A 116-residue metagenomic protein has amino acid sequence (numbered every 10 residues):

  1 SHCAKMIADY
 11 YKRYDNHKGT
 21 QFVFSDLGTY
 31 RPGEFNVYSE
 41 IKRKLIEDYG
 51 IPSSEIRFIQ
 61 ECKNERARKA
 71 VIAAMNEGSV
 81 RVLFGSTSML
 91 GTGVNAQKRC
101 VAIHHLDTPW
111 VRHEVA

Functional and structural regions predicted by a protein language model:
S1-S25: Conserved interdomain hinge at the start of the Helicase C-terminal
Y10-Y11, D26-R31, K63-N64, S88-G91 (+1 more regions): Short, solvent-exposed loop/turn segments at secondary-structure junctions
R13-N16, A74-G78, N95-A96: Conserved catalytic network of the ASCE P-loop NTPase/AAA+ motor domain
L27-Q60: Conserved helicase motor "Helicase C" RecA-like lobe of SF1/SF2 P-loop NTPases
G33-I41, A67, V71, A96 (+1 more regions): Residues at alpha-helix caps and immediate loop-helix transition turns in enzyme cores, especially N- and C-cap
P52-L90, E114: Conserved helicase ATPase core of P-loop NTP-dependent helicases/translocases
G85-A116: SF2 helicase/translocase ATPase core recognition
